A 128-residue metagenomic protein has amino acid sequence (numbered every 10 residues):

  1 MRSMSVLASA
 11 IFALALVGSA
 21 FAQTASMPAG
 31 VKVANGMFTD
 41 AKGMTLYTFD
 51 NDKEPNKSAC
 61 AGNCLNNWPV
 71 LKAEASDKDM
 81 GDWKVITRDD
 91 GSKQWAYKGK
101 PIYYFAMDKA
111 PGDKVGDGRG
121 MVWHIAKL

Functional and structural regions predicted by a protein language model:
S3-M4, F21-L128: Compact beta-sheet-dominated domain cores in extracellular/mature segments
A8-S19: Bacterial N-terminal signal peptides
